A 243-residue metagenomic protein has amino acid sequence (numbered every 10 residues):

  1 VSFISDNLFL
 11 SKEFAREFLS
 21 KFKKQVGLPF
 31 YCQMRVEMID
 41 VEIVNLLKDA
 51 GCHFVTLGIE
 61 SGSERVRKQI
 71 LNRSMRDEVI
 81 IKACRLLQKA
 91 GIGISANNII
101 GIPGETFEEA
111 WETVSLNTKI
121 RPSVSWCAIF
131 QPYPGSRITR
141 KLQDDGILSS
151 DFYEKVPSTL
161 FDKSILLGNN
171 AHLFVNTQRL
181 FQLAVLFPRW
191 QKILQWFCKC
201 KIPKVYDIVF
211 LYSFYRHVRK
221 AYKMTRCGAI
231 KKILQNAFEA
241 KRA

Functional and structural regions predicted by a protein language model:
V1-I4: Active-site groove signature of glycoside hydrolases
L8-E13, E17-P203: A structural motif corresponding to the C-terminal lobe/cap of the Radical SAM core domain
Q178-A243: Membrane-proximal basic amphipathic "stem/tether" segments
